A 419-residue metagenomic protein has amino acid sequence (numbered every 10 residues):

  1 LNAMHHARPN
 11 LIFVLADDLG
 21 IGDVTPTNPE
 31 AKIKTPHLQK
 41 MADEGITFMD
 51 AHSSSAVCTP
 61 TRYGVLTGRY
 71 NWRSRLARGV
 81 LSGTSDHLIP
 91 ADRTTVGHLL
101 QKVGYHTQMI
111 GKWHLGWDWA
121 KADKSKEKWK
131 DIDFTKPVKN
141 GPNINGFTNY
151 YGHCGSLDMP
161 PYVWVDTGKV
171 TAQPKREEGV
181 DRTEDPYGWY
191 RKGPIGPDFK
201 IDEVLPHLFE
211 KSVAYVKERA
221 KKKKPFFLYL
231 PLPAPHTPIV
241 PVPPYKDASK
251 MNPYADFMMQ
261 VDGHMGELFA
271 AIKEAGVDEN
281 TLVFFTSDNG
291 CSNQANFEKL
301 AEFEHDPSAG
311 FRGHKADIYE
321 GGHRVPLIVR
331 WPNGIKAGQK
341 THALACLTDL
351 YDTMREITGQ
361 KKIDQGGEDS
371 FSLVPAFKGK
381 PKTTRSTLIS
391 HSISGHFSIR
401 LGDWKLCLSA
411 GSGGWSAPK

Functional and structural regions predicted by a protein language model:
L1-K419: Formylglycine-dependent sulfatase
